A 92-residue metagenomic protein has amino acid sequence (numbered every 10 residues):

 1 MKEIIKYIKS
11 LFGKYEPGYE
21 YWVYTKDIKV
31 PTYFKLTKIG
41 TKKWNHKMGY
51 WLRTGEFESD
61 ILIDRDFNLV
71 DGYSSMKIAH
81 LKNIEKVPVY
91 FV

Functional and structural regions predicted by a protein language model:
M1-V92: Short, charged/polar connector segments at secondary-structure boundaries
